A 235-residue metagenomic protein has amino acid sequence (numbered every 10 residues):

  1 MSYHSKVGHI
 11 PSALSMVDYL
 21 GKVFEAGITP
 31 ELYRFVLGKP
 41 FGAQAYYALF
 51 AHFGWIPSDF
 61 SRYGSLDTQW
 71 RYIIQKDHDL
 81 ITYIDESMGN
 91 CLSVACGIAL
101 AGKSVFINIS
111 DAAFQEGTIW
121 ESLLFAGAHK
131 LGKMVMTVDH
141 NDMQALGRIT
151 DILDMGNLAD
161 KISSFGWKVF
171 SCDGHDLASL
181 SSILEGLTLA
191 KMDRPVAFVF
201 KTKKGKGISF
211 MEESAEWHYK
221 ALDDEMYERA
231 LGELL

Functional and structural regions predicted by a protein language model:
M1-V7, D139-N141: N-terminal capping segment at the start of a domain
H4, P11-H129: Cofactor-binding active-site loop characterized by glycine-rich and histidine/acidic residues
S12-M16, K39-A43, I56, D151 (+4 more regions): Generic structural signal for well-ordered, non-membrane alpha-helical segments in soluble metabolic enzymes
D18, F41-G42, N141-D142, D176 (+1 more regions): Glycine-rich beta-alpha junction loops
Y33-F35, V105-I107, M134, M192-F200: Generic beta-sheet signal
Y47-L49, T118-W120, L146-T150, I208-E213: Short acidic, glycine/serine/threonine-rich loops at helix termini
H78-A190: Thiamine diphosphate
L177, I183-L235: Glycine/aspartate-rich loop-and-adjacent alpha/beta segment that forms the canonical ThDP
